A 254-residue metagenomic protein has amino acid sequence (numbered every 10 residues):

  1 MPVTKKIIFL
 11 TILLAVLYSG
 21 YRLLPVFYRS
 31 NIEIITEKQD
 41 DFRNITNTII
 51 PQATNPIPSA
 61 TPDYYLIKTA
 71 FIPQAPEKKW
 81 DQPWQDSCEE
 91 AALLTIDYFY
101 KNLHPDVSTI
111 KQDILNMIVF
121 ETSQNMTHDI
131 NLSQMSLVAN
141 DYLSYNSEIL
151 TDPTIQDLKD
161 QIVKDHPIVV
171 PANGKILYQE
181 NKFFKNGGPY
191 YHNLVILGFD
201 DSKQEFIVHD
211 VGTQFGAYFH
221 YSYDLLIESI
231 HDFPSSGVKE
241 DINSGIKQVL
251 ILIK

Functional and structural regions predicted by a protein language model:
T4-L132, N181-G187, S202, I253: Active-site-adjacent structural segments surrounding the nucleophilic cysteine of cysteine proteases and isopeptidases
W84, C88-I96, I110, N131-A139 (+4 more regions): Stable alpha-helical elements in mature extracytoplasmic
L94, G174, G212: Short, flexible active-site-adjacent loop segments at beta-strand->alpha-helix junctions, enriched in small/polar
S123-I155, D160-K164, I168: Mid-length scaffold segments of soluble, non-membrane domains
P153-H209: Active-site-adjacent substructure of cysteine-protease-like catalytic cores
G187-G188, L197-K254: Noncatalytic regulatory segments and standalone regulatory/sensor domains
